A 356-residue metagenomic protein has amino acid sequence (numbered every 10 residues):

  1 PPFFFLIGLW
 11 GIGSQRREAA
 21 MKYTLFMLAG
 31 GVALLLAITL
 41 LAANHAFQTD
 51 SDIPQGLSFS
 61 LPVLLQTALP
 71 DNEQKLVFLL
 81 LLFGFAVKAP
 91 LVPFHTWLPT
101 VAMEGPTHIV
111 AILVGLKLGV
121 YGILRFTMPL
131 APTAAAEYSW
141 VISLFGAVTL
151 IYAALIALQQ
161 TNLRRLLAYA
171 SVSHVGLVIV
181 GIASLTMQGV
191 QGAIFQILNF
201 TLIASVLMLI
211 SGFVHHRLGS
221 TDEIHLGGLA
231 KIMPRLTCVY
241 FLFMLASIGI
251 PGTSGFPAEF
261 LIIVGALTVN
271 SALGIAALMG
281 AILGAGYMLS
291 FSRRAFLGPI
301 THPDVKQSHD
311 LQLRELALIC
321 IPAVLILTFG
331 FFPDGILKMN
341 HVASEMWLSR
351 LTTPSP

Functional and structural regions predicted by a protein language model:
P1-E73, I156-D222: Alpha-helical multi-pass transmembrane bundles of energy-transducing inner-membrane proteins
A19, K75-L144, A168-Y169, R235 (+2 more regions): Short helix-boundary/re-entrant hairpin motifs in multi-pass inner-membrane proteins
A19-K22, G105-V114, T221-C238, L273-G280: Membrane-interface alpha-helices at helix entry/exit sites of multi-pass transporters
L40, F47-L57, M233-R235, M288-P356: Cytoplasmic/organellar membrane-interface segments at the starts of transmembrane helices in multi-pass inner-membrane
A68-L76, P106, E137-V148, L229-V239 (+2 more regions): Membrane-interfacial loop-to-helix junctions in multi-pass transporters
V92, A204-M208, G274-Q307: Predominantly late transmembrane helices and immediately cytosolic-facing juxtamembrane segments
F94, Q160-L163, V214-L229, F291-D310: Alpha-helical transmembrane segments
L124-Y138, V178-L198, G265-L273: Helix-coil boundary and interhelical linker segments in multi-pass alpha-helical membrane proteins
